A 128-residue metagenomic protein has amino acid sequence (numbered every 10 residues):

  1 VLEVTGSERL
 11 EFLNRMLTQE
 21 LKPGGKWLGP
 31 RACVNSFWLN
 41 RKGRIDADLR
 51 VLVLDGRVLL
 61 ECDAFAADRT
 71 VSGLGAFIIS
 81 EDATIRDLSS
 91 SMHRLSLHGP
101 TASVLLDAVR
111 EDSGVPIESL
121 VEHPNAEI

Functional and structural regions predicted by a protein language model:
V1-I128: Basic, glycine/lysine-rich polyanion-binding surfaces/domains
